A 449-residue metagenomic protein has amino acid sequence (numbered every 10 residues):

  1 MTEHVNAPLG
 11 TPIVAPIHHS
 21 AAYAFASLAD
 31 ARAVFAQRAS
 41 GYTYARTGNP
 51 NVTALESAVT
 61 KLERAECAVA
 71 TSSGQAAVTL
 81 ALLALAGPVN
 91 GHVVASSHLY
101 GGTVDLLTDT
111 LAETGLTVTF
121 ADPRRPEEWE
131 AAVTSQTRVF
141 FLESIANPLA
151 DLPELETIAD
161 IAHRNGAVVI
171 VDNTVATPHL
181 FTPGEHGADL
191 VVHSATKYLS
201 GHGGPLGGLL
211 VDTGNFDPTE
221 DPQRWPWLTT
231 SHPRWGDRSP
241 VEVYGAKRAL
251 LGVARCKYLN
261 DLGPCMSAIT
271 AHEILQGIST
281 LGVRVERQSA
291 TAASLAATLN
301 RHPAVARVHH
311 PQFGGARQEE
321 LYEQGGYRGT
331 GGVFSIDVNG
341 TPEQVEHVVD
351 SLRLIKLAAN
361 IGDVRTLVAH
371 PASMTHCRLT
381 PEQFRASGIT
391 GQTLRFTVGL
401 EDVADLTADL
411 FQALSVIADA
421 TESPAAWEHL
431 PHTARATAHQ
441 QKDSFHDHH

Functional and structural regions predicted by a protein language model:
M1-H18, L210: Short conserved active-site loop signatures built around small residues
V5, C67-R301, P424, H429-P431: Conserved PLP-enzyme active-site core in the AAT-like
A22, T213-F216, V338-T341: Short loop segments at secondary-structure junctions
A22-T79, A84, G102-T110: Conserved N-terminal alpha-helix of the aminotransferase class I/II PLP-enzyme fold
N90, T108, T117, S135 (+5 more regions): PLP-dependent enzyme catalytic core of the Aspartate aminotransferase-like
V211, S335-D337, T397-G399: Short hydrophobic/aromatic beta-strand micro-patches that form the beta-sheet surface supporting nucleotide- or nucleic
L262-A271, Q276, T280, E286-R287 (+3 more regions): Conserved small-domain helix->loop->beta segment predominantly found in fold-type I
